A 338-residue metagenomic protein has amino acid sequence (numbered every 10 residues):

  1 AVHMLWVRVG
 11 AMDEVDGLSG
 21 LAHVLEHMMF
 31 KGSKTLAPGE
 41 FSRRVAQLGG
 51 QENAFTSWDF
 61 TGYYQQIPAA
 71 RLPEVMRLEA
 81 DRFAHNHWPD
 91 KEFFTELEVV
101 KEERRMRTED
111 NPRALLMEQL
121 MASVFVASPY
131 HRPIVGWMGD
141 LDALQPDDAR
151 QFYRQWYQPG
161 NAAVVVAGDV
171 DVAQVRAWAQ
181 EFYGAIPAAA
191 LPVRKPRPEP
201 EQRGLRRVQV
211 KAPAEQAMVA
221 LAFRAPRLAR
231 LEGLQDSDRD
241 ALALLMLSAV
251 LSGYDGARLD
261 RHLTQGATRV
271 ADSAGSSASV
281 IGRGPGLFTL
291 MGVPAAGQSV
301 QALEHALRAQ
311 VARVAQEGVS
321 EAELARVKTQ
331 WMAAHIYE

Functional and structural regions predicted by a protein language model:
A1-D16, G20-V24, P38-R82, A114-G139 (+3 more regions): M16 family metallopeptidases and their MPP-like homologs
L21-E26, M246-S248: Amphipathic coiled-coil heptad-repeat stalk/oligomerization helices in membrane-associated assembly and trafficking
K31-T35, F83-K91, R107, Q316-S320: Short, polar/flexible loop-turn hinges at active-site or ligand-entry regions and domain interfaces
L97, P146, R150-F182, E215: Non-catalytic, conformational "gating/processing" segments within enzyme and secreted inhibitor domains
R105, A122, L191-R258: His/Glu-based metal-binding/catalytic segments typifying zinc-dependent metallopeptidases
D148-R150, V193, R203-V208, S273-A278: Glycine-rich, charged/polar anion/phosphate-binding loops that engage phosphate groups from diverse ligands
R154-W156, V210-P213, S279-G282: Replace "in large, NTP-powered and nucleic-acid-processing enzymes" with "in large, NTP-powered factors and other
